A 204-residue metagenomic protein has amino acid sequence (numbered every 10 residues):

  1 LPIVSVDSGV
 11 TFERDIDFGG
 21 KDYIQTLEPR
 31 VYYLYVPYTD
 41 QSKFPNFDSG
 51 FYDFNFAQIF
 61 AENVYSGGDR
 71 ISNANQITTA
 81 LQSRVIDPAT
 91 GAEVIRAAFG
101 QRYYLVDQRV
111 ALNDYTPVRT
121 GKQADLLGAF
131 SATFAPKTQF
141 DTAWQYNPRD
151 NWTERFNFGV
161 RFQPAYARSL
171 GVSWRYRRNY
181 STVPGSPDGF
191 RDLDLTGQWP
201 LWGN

Functional and structural regions predicted by a protein language model:
L1-N204: Outer-membrane beta-barrel translocator/pore domains, especially the C-terminal barrels of Gram-negative outer-membrane
